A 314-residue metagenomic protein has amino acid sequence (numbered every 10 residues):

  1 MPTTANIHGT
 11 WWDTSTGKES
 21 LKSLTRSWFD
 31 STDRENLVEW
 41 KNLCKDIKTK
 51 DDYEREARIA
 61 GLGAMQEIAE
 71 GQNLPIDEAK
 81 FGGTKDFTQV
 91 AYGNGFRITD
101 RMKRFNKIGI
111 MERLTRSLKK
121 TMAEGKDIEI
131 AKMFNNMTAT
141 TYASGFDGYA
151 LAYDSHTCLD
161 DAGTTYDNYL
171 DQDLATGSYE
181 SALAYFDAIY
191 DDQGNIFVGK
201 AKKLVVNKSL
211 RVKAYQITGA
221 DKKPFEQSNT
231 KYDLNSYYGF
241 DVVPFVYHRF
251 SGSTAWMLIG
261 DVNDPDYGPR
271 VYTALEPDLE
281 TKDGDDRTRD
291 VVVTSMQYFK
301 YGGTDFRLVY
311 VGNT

Functional and structural regions predicted by a protein language model:
M1-T32: N-terminal alpha-helical "arm" segments
P2-W12, A150-D191, V198-T314: Sequence/fold signature of self-assembling virion shell proteins
D30-Y92: Assembly/oligomerization interface modules of large self-assembling protein complexes
G82, D86, R101-E112, G194 (+1 more regions): Short, charged/polar micro-motifs that form catalytic or ligand-binding hotspots
T84, T99-K103, A123, F134-T138 (+3 more regions): An acidic- and aromatic-residue-enriched active-site/binding cleft used to recognize and process polar
Q89-R104, A162, V198-A201: Glycine-rich, often proline-containing surface loops adjacent to acidic residues and nearby aromatics that form
G93-G95, R116-K120: Contiguous, well-ordered alpha-helical segments that form the cores/surfaces of helical PPI scaffolds
R101-M102, N106-R113, K120-A188: Alpha-helical scaffold segments that mediate packing/assembly in large oligomeric complexes
